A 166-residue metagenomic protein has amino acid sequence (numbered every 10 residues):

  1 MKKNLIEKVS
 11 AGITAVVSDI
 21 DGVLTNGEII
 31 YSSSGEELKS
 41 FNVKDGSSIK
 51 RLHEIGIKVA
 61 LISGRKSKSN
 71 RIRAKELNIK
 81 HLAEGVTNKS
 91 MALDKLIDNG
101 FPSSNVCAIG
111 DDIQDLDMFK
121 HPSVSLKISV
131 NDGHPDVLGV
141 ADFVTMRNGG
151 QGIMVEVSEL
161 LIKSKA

Functional and structural regions predicted by a protein language model:
M1-I20: Non-catalytic pre-domain segments flanking phosphatase-related domains
A15, K58, S69-A166: C-terminal cap/substrate-recognition subdomain and adjoining C-terminal extension of metal-dependent phosphatase-like
D19-D21, D45, D111-D115: Acidic active-site catalytic centers that drive phospho-/nucleotidyl reactions and related ester hydrolyses
V23-R51: A positional/architectural concept
K39-S40, L61, V106: Residue-level marker of alpha-helix boundaries and capping positions
K50-V59: PIN/NYN-family metal-dependent endoribonuclease catalytic core
S63-R65: Conserved phosphate-coupling serine/threonine residues in phosphotransfer and NTP-handling enzymes
